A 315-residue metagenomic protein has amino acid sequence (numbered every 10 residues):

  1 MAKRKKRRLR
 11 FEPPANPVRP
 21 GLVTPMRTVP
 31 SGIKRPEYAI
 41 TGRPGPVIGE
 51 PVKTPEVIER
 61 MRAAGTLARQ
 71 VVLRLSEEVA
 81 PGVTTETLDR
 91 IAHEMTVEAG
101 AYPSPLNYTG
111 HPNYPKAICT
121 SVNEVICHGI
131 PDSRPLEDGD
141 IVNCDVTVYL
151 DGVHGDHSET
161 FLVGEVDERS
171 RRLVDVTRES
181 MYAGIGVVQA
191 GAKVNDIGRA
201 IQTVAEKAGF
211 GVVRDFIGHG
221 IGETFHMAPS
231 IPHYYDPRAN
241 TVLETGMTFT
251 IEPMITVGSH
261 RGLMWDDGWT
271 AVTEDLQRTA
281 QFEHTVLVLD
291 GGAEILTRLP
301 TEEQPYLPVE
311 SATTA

Functional and structural regions predicted by a protein language model:
M1-A315: Active-site neighborhoods and metal-handling regions in enzymes and metal-associated proteins
